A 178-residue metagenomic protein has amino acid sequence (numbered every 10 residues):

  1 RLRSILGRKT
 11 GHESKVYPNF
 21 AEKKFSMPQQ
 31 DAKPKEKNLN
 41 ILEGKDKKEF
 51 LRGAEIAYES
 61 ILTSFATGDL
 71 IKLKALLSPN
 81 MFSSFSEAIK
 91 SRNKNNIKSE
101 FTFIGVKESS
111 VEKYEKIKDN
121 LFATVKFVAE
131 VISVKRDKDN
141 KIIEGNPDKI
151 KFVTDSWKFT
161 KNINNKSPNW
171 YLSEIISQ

Functional and structural regions predicted by a protein language model:
R1-I56, K135-D139: Juxtamembrane and targeting peptides
P28-Y114: Core segments of small alpha/beta cavity-forming domains
A75-Q178: Structured, amphipathic secondary-structure segments that form assembly/contact surfaces in multi-subunit
